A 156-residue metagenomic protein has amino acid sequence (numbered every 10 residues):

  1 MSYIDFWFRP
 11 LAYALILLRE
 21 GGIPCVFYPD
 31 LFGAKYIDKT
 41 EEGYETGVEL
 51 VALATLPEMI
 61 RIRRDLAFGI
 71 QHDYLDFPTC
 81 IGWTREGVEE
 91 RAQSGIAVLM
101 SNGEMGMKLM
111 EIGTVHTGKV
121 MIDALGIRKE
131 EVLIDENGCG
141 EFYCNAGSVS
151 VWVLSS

Functional and structural regions predicted by a protein language model:
M1-S156: Carbohydrate-interacting/catalytic domains
